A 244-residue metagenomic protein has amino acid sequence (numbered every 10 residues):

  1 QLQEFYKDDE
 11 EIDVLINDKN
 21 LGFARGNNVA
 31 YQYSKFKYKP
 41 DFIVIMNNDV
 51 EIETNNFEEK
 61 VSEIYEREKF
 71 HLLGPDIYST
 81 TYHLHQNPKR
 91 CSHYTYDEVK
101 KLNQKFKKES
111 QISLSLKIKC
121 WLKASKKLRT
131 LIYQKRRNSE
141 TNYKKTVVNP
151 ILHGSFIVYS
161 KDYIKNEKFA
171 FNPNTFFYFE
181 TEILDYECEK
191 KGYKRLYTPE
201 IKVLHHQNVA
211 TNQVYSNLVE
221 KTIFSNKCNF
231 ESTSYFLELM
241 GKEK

Functional and structural regions predicted by a protein language model:
Q1-K19, F36: Acidic donor-binding segment of Leloir-type glycosyltransferases
D18-K37: Glycine-rich, basic loop-to-helix element that forms the pyrophosphate-binding segment of sugar-nucleotide handling
K39-E51: Short beta-strand-to-loop acidic/aromatic patch adjacent to the donor-nucleotide binding site
N56-L72: Conserved donor-nucleotide/metal-binding helix-loop-beta segment in metal-dependent transferases, i.e., the alpha-helix
L73-P88: Short beta-strand-to-loop element that shapes/binds the nucleotide-sugar donor at the catalytic cleft/hinge
I118, F179-K244: Active-site-adjacent helix/loop segment of glycosyltransferases that harbors family-specific signature motifs
K123, N138-Y159, K221: A recurrent flexible, glycine/aromatic-enriched loop bordering the glycosyltransferase active site that acts as
P150-F169, P173-I201: A short, conserved alpha-helix in the catalytic core of glycosyltransferases
